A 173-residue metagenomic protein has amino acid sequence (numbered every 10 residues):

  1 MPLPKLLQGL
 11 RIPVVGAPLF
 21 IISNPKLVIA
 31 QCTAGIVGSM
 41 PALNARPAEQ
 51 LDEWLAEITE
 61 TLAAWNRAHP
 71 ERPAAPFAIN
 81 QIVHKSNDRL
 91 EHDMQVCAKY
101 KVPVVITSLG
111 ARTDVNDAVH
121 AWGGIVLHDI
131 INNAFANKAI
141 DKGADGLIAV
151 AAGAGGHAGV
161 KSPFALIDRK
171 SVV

Functional and structural regions predicted by a protein language model:
M1-R169: Active-site entrance/lid segments in N-terminal catalytic domains of soluble metabolic enzymes
V172-V173: Conserved small/polar residues in nucleotide/adenosyl-binding loops
